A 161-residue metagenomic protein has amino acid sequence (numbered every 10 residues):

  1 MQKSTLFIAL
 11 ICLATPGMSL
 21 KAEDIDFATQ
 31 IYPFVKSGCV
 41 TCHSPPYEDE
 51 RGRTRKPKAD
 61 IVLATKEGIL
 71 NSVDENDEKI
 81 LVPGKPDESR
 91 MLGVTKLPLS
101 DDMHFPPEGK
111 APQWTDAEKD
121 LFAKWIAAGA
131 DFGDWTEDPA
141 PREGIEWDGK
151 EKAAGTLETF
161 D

Functional and structural regions predicted by a protein language model:
M1-L6: Positively charged n-region of N-terminal signal peptides that target proteins for export
F7-G17: Bacterial N-terminal signal peptides
L20-D161: Aromatic- and Gly/Pro-enriched helix-to-coil junctions and flexible linker segments
